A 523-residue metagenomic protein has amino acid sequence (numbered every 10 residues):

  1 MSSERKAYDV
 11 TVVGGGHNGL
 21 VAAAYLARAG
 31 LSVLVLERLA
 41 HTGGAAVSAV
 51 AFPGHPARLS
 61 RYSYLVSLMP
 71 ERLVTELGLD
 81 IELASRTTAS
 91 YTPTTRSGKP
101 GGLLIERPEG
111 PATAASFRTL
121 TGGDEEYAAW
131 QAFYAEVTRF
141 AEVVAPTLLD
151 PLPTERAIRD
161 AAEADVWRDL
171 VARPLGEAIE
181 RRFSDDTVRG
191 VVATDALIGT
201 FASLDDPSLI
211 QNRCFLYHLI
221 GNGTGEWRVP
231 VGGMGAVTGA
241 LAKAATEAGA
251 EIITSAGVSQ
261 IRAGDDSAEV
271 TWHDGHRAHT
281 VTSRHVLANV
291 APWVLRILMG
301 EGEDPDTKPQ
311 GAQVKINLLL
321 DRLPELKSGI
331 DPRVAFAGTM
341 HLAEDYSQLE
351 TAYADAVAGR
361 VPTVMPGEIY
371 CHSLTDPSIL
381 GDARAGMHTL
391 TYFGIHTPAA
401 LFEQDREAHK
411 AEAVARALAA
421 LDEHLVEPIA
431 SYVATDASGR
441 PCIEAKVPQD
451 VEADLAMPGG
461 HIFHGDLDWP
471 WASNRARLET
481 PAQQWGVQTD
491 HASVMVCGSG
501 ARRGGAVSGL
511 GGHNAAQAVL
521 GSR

Functional and structural regions predicted by a protein language model:
E4-V143: N-terminal glycine-rich phosphate/pyrophosphate-binding loop and immediately adjacent elements
K99-P207: Rossmann-like flavin
I105-E106, S208-F215, A385-G394, D490: Short coil-to-beta-strand
D185, R189-D205, V364-Y370, E427-R502: A glycine-rich dinucleotide-binding beta-alpha-beta segment and adjacent secondary-structure elements that constitute
H218-S267: Helical element adjacent to the flavin cofactor pocket in flavoenzyme catalytic cores
P230, A256-D382, G486: Mid-domain catalytic core of redox enzymes that form a hydrophobic substrate pocket/lid adjacent to a catalytic redox
P324-Q449: C-terminal segments that line or cap access tunnels to active or ligand-binding sites in enzymes and enzyme-associated
S499-L520: A conserved FAD-binding loop/helix module that cradles the flavin
